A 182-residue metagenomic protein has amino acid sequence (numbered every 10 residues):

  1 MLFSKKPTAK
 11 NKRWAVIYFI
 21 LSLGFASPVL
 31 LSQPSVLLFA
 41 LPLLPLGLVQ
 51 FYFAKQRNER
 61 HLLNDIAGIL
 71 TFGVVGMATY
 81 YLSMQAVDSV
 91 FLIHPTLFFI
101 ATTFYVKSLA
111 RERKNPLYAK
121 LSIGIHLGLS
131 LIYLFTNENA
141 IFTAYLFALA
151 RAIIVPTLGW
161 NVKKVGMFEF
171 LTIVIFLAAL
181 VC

Functional and structural regions predicted by a protein language model:
M1-L21, P28: Glycine/small-residue-rich interface belts in oligomeric ring/scaffold proteins and their assembly partners
M1-T8, L46-H61, A101-Y118, A150-K163: C-terminal ends of transmembrane helices
W14-F25, I66-Y80, K120-Y133, F168-C182: Small-residue-rich segments of transmembrane alpha-helices in multi-pass membrane proteins, especially helix faces
I20-V74: Hydrophobic alpha-helical segments and helix pairs
G24-A40, V74-I93, L131-I141, L180-C182: Helix-coil boundary and interhelical linker segments in multi-pass alpha-helical membrane proteins
L37-G47, S89-I100, N139-A152: Hydrophobic core segments of alpha-helical transmembrane domains in multi-pass membrane proteins
V90-L134: A mid-sequence, solvent-exposed acidic-amphipathic segment
G128-C182: C-terminal transmembrane-bundle signature of multipass membrane proteins, characterized by strong activation on
